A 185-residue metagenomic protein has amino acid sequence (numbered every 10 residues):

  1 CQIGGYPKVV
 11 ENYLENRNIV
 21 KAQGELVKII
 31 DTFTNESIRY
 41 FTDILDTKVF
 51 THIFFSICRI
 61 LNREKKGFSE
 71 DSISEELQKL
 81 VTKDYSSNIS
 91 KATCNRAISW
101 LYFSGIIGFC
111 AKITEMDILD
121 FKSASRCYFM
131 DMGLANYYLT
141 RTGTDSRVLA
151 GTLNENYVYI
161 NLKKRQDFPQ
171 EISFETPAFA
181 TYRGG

Functional and structural regions predicted by a protein language model:
C1-K8: Amphipathic alpha-helical segments of the small helical/lid subdomains adjacent to P-loop NTPase cores
V10, L14-G184: Accessory nucleic acid-recognition modules appended to NTPase machines
